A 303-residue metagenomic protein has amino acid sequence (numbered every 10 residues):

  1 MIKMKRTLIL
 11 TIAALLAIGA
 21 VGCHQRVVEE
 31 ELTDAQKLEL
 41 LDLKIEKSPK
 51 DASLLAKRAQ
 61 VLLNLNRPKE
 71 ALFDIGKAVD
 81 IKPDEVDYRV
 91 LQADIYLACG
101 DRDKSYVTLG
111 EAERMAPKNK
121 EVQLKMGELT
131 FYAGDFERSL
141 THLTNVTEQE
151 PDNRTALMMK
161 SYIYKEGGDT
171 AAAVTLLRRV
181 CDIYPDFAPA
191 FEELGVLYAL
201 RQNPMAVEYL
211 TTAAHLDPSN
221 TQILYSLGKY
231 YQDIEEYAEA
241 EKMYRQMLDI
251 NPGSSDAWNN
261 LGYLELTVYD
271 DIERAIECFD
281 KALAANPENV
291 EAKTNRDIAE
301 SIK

Functional and structural regions predicted by a protein language model:
A20-K82, D87, A98, K303: N-terminal leader/linker segments that initiate helical-solenoid repeat arrays
E31-E39, N66-K77, C99-E111, A133-N145 (+4 more regions): Structural signature of tandem alpha-helical TPR/SEL1-like repeats, specifically the intra-repeat loop/turn
A52-S53, V86-D87, K120-E121, R154-T155 (+4 more regions): Helix-start (N-cap) detector for alpha-helical repeat units in TPR-like alpha-solenoids, especially tetratricopeptide
K57, L91, K125, M159 (+4 more regions): Canonical tetratricopeptide repeat
Q60, D94, E128, Y162 (+4 more regions): Residue-level recognition of tetratricopeptide repeat
L63, V90, L97, L124 (+5 more regions): Position-specific recognition of the canonical hydrophobic site in helix A of tetratricopeptide repeat
L200, N259, Y263-K303: Terminal, low-structured helical/coil segments at or just beyond the last alpha-helical repeat
